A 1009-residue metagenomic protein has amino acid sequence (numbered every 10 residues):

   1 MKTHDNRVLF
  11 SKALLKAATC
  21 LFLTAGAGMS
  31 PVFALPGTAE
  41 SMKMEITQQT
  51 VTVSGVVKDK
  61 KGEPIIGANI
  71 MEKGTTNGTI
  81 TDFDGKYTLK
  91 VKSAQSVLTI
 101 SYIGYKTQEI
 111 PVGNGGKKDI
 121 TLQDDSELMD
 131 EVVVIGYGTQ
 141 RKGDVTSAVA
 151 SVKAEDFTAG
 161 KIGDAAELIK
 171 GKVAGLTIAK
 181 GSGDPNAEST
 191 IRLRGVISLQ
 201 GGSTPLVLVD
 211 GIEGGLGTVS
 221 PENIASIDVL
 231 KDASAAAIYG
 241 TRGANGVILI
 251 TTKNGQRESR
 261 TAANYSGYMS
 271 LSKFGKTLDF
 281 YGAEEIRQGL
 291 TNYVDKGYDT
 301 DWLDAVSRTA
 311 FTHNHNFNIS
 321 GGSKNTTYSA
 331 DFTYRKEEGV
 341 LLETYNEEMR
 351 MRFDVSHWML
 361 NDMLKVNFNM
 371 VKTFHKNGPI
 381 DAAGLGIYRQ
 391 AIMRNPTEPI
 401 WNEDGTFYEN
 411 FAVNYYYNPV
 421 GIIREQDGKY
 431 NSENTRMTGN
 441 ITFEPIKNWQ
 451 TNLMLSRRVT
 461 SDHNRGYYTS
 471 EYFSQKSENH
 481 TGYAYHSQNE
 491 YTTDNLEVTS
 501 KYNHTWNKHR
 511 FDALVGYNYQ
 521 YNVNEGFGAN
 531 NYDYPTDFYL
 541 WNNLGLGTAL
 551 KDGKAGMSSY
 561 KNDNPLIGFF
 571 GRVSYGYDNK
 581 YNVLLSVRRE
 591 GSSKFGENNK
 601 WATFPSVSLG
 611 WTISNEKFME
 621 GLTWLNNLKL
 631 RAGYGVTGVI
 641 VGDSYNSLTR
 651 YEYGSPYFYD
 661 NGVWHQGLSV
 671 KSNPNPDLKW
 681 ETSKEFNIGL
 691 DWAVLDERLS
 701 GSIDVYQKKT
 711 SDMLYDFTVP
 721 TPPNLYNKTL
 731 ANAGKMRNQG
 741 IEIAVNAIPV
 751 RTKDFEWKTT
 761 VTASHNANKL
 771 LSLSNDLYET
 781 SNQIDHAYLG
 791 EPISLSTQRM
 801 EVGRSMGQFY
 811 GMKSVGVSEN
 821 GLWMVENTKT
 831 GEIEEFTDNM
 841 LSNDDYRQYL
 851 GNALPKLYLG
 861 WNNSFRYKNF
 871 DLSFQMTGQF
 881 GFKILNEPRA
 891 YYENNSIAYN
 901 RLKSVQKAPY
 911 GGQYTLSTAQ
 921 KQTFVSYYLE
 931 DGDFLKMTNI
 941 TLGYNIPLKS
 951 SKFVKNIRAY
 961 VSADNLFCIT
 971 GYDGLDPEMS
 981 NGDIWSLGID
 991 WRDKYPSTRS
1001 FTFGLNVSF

Functional and structural regions predicted by a protein language model:
M1-F353, W358-M359, L364-N367, V371-T373 (+7 more regions): Short, small/polar-rich motifs associated with maturation and membrane association, primarily at protein termini
I70, I100, V207, W401 (+5 more regions): Short aromatic-centered micro-motifs
G143, R257-Y298, V340-N346, R350-N434 (+8 more regions): Surface-exposed loop/interface segments of Gram-negative outer-membrane beta-barrel transport/assembly proteins
I224, M351-F353, I567-V573, Y581-G591 (+5 more regions): Extended, hydrophobic alpha-helical segments in both membrane/secreted and soluble proteins
T252, G282, F317-G321, M351-H357 (+14 more regions): Residues on the lipid-exposed face of transmembrane beta-strands in outer-membrane beta-barrel proteins
Y265-G267, F332-K336, V583-S592, Y634 (+1 more regions): Transmembrane beta-strand segments that form the barrel wall of outer-membrane beta-barrel proteins
N852-L885: Glycine-rich, aromatic-lined ligand/substrate-binding cores of catalytic and carbohydrate-binding domains
